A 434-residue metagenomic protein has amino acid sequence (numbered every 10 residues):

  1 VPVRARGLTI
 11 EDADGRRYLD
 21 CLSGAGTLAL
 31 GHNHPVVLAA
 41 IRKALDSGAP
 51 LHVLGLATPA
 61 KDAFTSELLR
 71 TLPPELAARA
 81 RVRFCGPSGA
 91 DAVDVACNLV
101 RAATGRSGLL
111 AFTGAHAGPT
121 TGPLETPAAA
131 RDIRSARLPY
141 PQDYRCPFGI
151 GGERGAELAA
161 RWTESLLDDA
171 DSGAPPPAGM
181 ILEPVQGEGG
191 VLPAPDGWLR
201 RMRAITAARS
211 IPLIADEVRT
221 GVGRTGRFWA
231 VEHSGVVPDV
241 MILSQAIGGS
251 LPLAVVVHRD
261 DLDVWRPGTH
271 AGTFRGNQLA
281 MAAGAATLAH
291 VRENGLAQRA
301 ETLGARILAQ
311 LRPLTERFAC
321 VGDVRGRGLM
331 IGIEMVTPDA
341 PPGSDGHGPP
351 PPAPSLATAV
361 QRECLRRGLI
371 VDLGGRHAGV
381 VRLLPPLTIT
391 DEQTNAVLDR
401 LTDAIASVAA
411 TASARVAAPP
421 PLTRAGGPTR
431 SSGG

Functional and structural regions predicted by a protein language model:
V1-G434: Conserved N-terminal phosphate-binding loop of PLP-dependent enzymes in the Aspartate aminotransferase
